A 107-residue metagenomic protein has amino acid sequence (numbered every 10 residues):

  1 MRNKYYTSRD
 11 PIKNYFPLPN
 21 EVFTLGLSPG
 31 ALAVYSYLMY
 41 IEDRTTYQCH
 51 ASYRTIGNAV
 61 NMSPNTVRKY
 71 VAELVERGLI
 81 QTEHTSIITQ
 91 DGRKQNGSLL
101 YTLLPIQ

Functional and structural regions predicted by a protein language model:
M1-N65, A72, K94: Short recognition helix of helix-turn-helix/winged-helix DNA-binding domains
N65-Q107: Winged-helix/helix-turn-helix nucleic-acid-interaction surface
